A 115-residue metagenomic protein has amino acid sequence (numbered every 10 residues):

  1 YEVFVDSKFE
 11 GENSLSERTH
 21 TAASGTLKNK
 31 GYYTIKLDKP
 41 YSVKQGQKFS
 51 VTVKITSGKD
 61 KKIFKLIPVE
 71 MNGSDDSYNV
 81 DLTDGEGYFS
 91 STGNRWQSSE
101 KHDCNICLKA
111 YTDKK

Functional and structural regions predicted by a protein language model:
Y1-V80: Aromatic- and Gly/Pro-enriched, solvent-exposed loop/edge beta-strand patches characteristic of beta-rich domains
K54-K115: Short, surface-exposed beta-strand/loop patches at domain edges that form aromatic-rich interfacial subsites
